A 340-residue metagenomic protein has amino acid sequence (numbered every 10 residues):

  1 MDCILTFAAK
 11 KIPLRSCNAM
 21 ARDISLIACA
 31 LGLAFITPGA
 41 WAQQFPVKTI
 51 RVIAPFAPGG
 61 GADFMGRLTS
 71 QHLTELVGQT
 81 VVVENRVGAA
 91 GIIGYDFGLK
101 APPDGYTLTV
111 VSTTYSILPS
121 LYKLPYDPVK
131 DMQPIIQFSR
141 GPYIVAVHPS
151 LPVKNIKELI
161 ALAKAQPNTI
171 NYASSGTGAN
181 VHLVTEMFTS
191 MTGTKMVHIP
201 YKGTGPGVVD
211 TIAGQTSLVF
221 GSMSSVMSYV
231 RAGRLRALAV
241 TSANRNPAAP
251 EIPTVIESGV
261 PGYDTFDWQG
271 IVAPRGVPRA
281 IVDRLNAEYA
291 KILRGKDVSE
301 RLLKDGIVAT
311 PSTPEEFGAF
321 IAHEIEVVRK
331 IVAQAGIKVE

Functional and structural regions predicted by a protein language model:
M1-A21: N-terminal secretory signal peptides that target proteins for export/translocation
I4, V47-T49, M191-T194, R231 (+2 more regions): An extracytoplasmic/periplasmic, membrane-proximal ligand-sensing/linker region
S25-I36: Bacterial N-terminal signal peptides
A42-D131, N168-N171, T177, G193-F220 (+2 more regions): N-terminal (or domain-start) structured segment
I50-V52, G59, G66, V83 (+14 more regions): Residue-level signal for nonpolar/aromatic packing positions in well-ordered secondary structure
G59, T113, H148-V153, S175-A179 (+4 more regions): Short coil/turn segments
K100-Y106, S120-P206, V255, W268-R301: Hinge/capping helix and adjacent helix->loop/strand transition within the periplasmic-binding protein
T114-K123, M187-M191, L218-I252: A ligand-binding cleft/hinge motif common to bilobed small-molecule-binding domains
